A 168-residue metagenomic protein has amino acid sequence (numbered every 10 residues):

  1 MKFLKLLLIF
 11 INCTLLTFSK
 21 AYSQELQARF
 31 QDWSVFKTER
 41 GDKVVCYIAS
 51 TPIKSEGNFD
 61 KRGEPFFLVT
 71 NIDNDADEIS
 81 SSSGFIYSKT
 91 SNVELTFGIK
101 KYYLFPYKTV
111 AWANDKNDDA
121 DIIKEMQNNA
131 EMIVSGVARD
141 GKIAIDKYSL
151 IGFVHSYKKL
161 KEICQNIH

Functional and structural regions predicted by a protein language model:
M1-L8: Bacterial N-terminal signal peptides that target proteins for export
L8-L15: Bacterial N-terminal signal peptides
Y22-H168: A generic "folded-domain core" signal
